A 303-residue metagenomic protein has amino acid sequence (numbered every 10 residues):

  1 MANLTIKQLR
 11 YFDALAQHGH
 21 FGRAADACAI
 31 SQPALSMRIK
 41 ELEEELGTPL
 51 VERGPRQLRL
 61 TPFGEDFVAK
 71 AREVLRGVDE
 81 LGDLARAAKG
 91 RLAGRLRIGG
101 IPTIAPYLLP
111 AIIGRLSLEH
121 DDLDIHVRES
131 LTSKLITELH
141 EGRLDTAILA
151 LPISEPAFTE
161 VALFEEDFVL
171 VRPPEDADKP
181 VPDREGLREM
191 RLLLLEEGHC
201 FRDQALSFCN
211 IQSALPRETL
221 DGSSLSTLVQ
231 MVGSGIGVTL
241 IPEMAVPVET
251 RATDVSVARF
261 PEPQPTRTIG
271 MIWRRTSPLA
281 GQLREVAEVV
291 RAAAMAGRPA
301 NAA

Functional and structural regions predicted by a protein language model:
I6, R56, P62, R86-A105 (+3 more regions): Interdomain hinge and pocket-entrance segments immediately C-terminal to HTH DNA-binding domains
D13-A34, P55: Short helix-boundary/capping micro-motifs
E43-L60, E65: A short LG(V/I)-centered, amphipathic sequence patch enriched for acidic residue(s) preceding the LG motif
A93-P156, L215, G222: Central regulatory/effector-binding core of bacterial HTH transcription factors
L108, S256-A300: A late-sequence structural motif
E155-A162, E166, P180-P182, S226-T276: Beta-alpha-beta core module
F158-L193, E197: Flexible hinge/capping segments at coil-to-helix
D178, P182, R191-Q212, L279-E288 (+1 more regions): Secondary-structure junction motif
